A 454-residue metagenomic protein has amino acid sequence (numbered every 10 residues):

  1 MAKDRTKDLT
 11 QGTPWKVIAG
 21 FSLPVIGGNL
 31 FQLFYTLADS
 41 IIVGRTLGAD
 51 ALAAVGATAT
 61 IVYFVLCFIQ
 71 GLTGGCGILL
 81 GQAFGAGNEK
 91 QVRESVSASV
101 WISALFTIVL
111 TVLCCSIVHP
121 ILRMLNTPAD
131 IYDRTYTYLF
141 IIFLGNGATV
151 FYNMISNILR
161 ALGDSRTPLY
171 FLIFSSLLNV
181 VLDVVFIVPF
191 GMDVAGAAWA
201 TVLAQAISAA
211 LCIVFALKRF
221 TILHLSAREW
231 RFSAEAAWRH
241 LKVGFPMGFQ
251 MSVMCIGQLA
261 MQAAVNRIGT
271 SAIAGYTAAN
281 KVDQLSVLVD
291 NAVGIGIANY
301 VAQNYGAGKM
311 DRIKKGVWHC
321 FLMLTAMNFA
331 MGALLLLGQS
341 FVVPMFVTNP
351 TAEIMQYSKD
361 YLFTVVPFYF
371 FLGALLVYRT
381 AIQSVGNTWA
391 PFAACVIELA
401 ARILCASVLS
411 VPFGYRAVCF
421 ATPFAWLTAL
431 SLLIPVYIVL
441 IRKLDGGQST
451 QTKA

Functional and structural regions predicted by a protein language model:
M1-S22, L80-G147, P189-F245, V301-F368 (+1 more regions): Short alpha-helical transmembrane segments in multi-pass integral membrane proteins
W15-F34, A38, I61, V65-F68 (+6 more regions): Residue-level signal for short hydrophobic patches within transmembrane helices of multi-pass membrane transporters
G20-D39, I141, S175, A204-S208 (+3 more regions): Transmembrane helical elements of multi-pass membrane transporters/channels
V25, N29, I41, I78 (+16 more regions): Transmembrane alpha-helix boundary and packing residues in multipass membrane permease domains and related
F34-A53, L122-A129, V185-M192, S252-L285 (+4 more regions): Helix-terminus/linker motif at the lipid-water interface of multi-pass membrane proteins
L52-V112, T149-P168, G275-Q339, L372-G386 (+1 more regions): Small-residue-rich hydrophobic transmembrane alpha-helices
F64-C67, T111, N179-V184, A209-I213 (+4 more regions): Hydrophobic transmembrane alpha-helices of multi-pass small-molecule transporters
T73, I141-R160, P168-S176, A197-C212 (+4 more regions): Short runs within selected transmembrane alpha-helices of multi-pass transporters and secretion channels
